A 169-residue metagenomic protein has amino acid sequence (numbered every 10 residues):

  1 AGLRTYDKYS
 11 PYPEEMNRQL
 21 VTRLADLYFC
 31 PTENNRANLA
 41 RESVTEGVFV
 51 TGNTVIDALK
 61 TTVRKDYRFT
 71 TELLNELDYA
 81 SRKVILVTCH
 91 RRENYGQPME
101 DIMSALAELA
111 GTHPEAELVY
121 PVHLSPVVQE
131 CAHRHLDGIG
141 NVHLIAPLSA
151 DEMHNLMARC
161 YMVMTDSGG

Functional and structural regions predicted by a protein language model:
A1-Y12: A short, histidine- and acid-enriched strand-loop-helix "catalytic/donor-clamping" loop that lines the nucleotide-sugar
Y12-N17, E33-N38, V128-A132: Short, glycine/polar-rich helix-capping loops at beta-to-alpha or helix-loop-helix junctions that flank or form
E14-L27: Membrane-proximal helix-turn-helix segments that form the acceptor-binding/catalytic region of lipid-linked
L24-Q97, D101: A nucleotide-sugar donor-handling region in carbohydrate enzymes
Y28, M153-G169: A donor-sugar binding/catalytic signature common to diverse glycosyltransferases and related nucleotide-sugar
F29, F49, V119, H143-I145 (+1 more regions): Hydrophobic/aromatic beta-strand patches that form the interior of the parallel beta-sheet core in alpha/beta enzyme
T32-N34, G52, H123-L124, S149 (+1 more regions): Helix N-cap/beta->alpha junction signal
Y67-R159: Donor-nucleotide binding loops and adjacent catalytic segments primarily of GT-B fold Leloir glycosyltransferases
